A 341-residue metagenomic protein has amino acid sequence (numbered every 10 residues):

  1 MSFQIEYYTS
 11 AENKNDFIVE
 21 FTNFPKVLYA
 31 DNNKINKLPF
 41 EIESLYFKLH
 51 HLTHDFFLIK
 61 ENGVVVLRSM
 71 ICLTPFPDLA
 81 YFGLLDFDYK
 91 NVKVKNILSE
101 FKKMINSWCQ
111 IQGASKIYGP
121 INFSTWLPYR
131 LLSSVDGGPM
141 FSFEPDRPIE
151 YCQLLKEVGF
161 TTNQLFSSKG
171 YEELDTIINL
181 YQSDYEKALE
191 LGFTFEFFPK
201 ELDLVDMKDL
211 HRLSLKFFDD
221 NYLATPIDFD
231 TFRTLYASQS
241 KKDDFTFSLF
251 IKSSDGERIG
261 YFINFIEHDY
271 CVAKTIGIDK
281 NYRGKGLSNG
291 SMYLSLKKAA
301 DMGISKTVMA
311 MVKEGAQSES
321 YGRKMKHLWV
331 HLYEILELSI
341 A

Functional and structural regions predicted by a protein language model:
S2-T9, P145-D220: Acyltransferase donor/substrate-recognition loop-hinge adjacent to the catalytic core
I18-E61, V66-D78, L202-I278: A conserved beta-strand-loop-helix scaffold within acyl/acetyltransferase catalytic domains
P77-V92, L127-P139: Surface-exposed, active-site-proximal loop segments in enzymatic domains
G83-K95, N122-T125, T275-G284: A short, internal acetyl-CoA/4′-phosphopantetheine-binding micro-motif in the GNAT/acyltransferase core
K93-S107, I278, G284-K297: Conserved acetyl-CoA-binding loop-helix of GNAT-fold acetyltransferases
M104-N122, W126, L154-F160: Non-catalytic accessory segments adjacent to catalytic cores
S124-I177, F247, Y261-I266, V272-K280 (+1 more regions): Active-site/acyl-donor-binding loops of N-acyltransferases
